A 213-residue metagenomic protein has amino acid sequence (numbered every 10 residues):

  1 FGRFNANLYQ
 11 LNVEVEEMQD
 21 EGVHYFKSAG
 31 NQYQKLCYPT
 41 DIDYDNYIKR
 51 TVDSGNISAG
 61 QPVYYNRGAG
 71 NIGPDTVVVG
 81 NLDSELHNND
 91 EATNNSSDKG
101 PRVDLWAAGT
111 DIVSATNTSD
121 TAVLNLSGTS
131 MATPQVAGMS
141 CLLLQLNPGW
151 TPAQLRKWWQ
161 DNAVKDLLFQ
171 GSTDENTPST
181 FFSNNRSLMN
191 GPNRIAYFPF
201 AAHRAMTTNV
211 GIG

Functional and structural regions predicted by a protein language model:
F1, D75-V78, N94, V113 (+1 more regions): C-terminal subdomain of the subtilisin-like protease fold in secreted/lumenal serine endopeptidases
F1-G73, N117-P134, L146, K165: Substrate-binding/access-modulating region of protease and related hydrolase catalytic domains
N5, K35-I72, N88-T93, F169-I195 (+1 more regions): Surface-exposed intrinsically disordered loops and tails
Q19-G22, S28, N71-D75, E85 (+3 more regions): Subtilisin-like serine protease catalytic core
Q34, S84, D104, A132 (+2 more regions): Short, electropositive, low-hydrophobicity segments enriched in small/polar residues
N81-M131, L167: Catalytic-core environment of secreted peptidases
